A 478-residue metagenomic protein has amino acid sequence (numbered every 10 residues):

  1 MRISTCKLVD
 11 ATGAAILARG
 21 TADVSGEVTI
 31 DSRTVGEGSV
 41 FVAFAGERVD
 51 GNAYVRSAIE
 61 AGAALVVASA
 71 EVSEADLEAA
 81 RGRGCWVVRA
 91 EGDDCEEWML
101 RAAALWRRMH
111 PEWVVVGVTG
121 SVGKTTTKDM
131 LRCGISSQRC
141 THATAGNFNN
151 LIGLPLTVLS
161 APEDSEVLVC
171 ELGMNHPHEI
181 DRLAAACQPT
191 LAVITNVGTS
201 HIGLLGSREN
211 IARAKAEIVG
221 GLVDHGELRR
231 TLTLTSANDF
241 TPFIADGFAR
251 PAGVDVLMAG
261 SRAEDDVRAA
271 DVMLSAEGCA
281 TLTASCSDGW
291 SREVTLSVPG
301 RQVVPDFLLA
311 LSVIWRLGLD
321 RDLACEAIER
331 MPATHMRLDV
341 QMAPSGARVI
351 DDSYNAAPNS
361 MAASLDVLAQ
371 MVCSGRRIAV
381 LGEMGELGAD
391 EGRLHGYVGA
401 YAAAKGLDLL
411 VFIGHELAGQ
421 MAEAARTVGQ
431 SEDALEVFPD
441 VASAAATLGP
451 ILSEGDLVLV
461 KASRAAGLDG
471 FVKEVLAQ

Functional and structural regions predicted by a protein language model:
R2-G117, T126-S137, A422, T427 (+2 more regions): Short, basic phosphate-binding NTP loop
L8, S39, A58, A102 (+14 more regions): Residue-level signal for inorganic ion chemistry
S32-A43, T141, L159-L168, L365-G388: Mobile, glycine- and charge-enriched loop segments and immediately flanking short secondary-structure elements within
G46-V49, T334-M336, S353-Q430: Active-site beta-alpha connecting loops in nucleotide-dependent enzymes
V55, I59-E60, A184-A185, A403: Non-catalytic positions within long, well-ordered alpha-helices that form the structural scaffold/packing of enzyme
E74-L77, V193-R348, A400-A403, D408-L409 (+1 more regions): Acidic, Mg2+-coordinating active-site environments of NTP-dependent enzymes
D94-L232, S236, P242-V254, P450 (+1 more regions): Phosphate-binding loop of NTP-binding sites
V118, K124, H335-V340, L457 (+2 more regions): ATP-dependent carboxylate/acyl-activation modules
